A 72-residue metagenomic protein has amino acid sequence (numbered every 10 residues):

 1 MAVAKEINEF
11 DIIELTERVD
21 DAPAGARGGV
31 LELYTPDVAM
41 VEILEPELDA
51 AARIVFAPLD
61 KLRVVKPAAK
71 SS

Functional and structural regions predicted by a protein language model:
A2-K66, S71: Basic/aromatic-rich interaction segments and small domains that mediate binding to polyanionic partners
